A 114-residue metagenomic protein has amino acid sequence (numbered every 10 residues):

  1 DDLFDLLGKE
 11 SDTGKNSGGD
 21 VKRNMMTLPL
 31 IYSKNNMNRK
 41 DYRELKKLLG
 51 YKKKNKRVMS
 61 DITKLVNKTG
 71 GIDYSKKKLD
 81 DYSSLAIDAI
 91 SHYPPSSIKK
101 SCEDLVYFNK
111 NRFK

Functional and structural regions predicted by a protein language model:
D2-K114: All-alpha prenyltransferase/terpene-synthase fold signal
